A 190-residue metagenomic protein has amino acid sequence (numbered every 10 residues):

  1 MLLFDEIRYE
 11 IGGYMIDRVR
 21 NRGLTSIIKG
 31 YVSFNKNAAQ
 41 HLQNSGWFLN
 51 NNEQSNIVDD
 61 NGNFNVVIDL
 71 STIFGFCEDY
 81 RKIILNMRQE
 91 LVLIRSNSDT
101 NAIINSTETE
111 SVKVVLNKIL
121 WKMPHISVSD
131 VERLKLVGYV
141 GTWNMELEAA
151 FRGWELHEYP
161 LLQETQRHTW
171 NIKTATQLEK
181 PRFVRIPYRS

Functional and structural regions predicted by a protein language model:
M1-S190: Flexible assembly/topogenesis modules
